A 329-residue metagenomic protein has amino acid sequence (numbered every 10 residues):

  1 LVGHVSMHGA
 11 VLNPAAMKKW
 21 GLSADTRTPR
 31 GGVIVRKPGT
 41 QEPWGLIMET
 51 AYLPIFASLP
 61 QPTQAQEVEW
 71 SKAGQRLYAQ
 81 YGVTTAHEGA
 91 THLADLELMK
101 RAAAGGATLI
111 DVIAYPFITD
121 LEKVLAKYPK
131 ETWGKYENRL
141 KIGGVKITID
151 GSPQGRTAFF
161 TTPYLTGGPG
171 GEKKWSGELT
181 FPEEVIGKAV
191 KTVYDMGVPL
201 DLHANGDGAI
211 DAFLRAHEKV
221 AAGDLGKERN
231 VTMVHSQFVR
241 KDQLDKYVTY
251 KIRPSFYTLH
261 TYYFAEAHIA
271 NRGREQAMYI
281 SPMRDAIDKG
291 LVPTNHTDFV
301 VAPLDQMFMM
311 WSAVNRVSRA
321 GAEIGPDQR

Functional and structural regions predicted by a protein language model:
L1-Y115, Y136-Y194, S312-R319, E323: Catalytic pocket of metal/acid-base enzymes, prominently hydrolases
G3, E88-G89, I113-F117, G143-D150 (+4 more regions): Generic beta-strand/beta-sheet core signal
S6-H8, A16, H92-L93, P116-D120 (+4 more regions): Active-site-proximal loop/turn and secondary-structure-junction residues that shape catalytic pockets, frequently
R30, A126-P129, Y279-I280, H296: Glycine-rich, charged/polar anion/phosphate-binding loops that engage phosphate groups from diverse ligands
E69, K191-D201, G208-V231, H235-S236 (+2 more regions): His/Asp/Glu-enriched, well-ordered alpha-helical/loop segment that forms or immediately abuts the divalent-metal
E97-R101, V124-E131, I210-G223: Distinct, well-ordered alpha-helical segments
A102-G106, E131-L140, A222-G226, Y247-K251: Acidic (Asp/Glu)-rich catalytic clusters
D120-L125, I142: Hydrophobic, small-residue-rich alpha-helical packing segments that form membrane-like cores
